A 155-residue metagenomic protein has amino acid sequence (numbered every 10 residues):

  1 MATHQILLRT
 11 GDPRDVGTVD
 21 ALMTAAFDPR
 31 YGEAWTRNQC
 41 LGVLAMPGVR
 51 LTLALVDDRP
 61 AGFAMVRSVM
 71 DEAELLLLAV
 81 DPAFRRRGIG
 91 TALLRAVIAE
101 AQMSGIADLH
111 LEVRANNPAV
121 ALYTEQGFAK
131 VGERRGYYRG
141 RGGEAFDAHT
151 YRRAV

Functional and structural regions predicted by a protein language model:
A2-I6, T10-R85, L94-E100, S104 (+1 more regions): Acetyl-CoA-dependent GNAT
V80, V113-R114: Short amphipathic helical patch at the helix-1/turn junction of helix-turn-helix
R87, T91, G142-R153: Accessory recognition modules or surfaces
G90, L94, N116-A119, G136-G142: Short glycine/proline-centered loop/turn elements that form peptide/ligand docking sites
H110-E112, A129-H149: Conserved catalytic-core motifs of GNAT/GCN5-like acyltransferases
Y123-T124, F128, Y151: Conserved active-site tyrosine of GNAT-family acetyltransferases
